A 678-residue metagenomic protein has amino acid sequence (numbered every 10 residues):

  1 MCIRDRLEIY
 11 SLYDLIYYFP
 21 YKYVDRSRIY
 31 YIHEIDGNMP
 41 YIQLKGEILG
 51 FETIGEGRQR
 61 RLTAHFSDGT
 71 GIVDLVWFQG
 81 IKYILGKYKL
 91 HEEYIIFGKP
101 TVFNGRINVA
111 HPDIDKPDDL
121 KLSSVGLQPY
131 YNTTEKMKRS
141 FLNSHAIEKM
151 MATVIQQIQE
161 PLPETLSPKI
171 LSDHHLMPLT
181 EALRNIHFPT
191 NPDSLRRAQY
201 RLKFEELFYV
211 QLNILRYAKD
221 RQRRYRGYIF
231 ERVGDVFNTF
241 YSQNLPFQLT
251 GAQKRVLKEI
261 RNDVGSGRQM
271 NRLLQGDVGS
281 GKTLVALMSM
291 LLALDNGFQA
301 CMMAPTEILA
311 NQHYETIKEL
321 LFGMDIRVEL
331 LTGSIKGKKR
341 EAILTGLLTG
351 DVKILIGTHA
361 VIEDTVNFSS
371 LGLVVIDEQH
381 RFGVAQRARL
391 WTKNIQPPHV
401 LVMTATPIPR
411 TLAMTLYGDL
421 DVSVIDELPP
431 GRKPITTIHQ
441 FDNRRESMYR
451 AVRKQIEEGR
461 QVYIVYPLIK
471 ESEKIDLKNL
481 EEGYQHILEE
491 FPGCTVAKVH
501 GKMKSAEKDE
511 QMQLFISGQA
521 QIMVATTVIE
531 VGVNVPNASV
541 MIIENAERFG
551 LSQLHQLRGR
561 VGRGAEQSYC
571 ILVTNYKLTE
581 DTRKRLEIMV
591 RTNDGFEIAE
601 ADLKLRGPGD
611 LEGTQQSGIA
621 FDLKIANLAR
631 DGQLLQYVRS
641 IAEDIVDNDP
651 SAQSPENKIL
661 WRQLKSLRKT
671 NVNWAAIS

Functional and structural regions predicted by a protein language model:
M1-R6: Conserved small/polar residues in nucleotide/adenosyl-binding loops
Y18-K45: OB-fold nucleic-acid-binding modules
E47, K99-P100, N213, A546 (+1 more regions): Short, surface-exposed secondary-structure boundary micro-motifs
I54-N244: Upstream accessory/linker segments immediately N-terminal to the RecA-like ATPase cores of bacterial MutS and a subset
Y228-L274: Conserved pre-motif I regulatory segment
R255-K258, Q269-E587: Inter-lobe coupling/hinge segments of SF2-like helicase ATPases
M512-I522, I529-P536, M541-E544, G559 (+3 more regions): Accessory helical-bundle/CTD segments and flexible terminal tails appended to RecA-like ATPase motors
